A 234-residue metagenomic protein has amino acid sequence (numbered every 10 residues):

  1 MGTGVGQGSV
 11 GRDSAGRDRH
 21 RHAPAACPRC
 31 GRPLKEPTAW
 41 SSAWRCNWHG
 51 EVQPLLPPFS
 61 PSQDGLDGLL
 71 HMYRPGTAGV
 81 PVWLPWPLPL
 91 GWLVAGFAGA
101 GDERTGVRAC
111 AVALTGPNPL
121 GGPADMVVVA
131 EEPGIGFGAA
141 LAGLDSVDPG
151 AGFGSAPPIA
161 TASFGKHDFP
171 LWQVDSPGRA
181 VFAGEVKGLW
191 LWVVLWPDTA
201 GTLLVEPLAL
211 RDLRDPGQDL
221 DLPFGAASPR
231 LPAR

Functional and structural regions predicted by a protein language model:
M1-P75: N-terminal cysteine/histidine-rich coordination modules
G31, P119-G121, G188: Glycine-centered tight beta-turn/hairpin loop motif at sheet-sheet or coil-to-beta transitions
L34, G99, R179-V181: Catalytic micro-motifs at enzyme active sites that drive phosphoryl/nucleotidyl and oxygen chemistry
A39, P58, F97, L195-W196: Surface loops and adjacent helix of pleckstrin homology
S41-A43, V107-A111, F169, R179 (+1 more regions): A generic structural signal for beta-strand entry/edge sites
W48, V52-V127: Long, charge-rich boundary regions
L93-Q173: Short, solvent-exposed recognition patches
S155-R234: A short, solvent-exposed beta-edge/loop patch
